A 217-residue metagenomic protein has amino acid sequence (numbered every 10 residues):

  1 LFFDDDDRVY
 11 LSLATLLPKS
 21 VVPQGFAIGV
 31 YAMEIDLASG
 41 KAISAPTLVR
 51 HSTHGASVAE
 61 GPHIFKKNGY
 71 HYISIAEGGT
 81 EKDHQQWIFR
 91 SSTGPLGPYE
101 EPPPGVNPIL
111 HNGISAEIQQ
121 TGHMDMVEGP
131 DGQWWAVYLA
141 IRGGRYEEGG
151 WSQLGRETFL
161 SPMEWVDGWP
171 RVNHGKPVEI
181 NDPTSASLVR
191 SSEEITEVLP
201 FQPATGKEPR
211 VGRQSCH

Functional and structural regions predicted by a protein language model:
L1-H217: Carbohydrate-active catalytic/glycan-binding domains of CAZyme proteins, especially the secreted or lumenal ectodomains
